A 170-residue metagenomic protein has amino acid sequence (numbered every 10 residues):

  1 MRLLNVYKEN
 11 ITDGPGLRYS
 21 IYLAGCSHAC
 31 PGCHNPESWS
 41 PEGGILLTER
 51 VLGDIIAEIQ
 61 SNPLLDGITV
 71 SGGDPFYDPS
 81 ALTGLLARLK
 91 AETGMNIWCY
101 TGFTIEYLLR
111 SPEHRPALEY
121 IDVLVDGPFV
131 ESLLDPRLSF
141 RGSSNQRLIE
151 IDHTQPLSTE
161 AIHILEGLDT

Functional and structural regions predicted by a protein language model:
M1-Y22, N35-P41, I162-G167: N-terminal [4Fe-4S]-dependent radical SAM core
R2-L4, L17, N35-A117: Conserved Radical SAM active-site core
D13, E106-Y107, L133: Generic structural signal for helix capping and beta-alpha/helix-loop junctions
G25-A29: Short pre-active-site segment immediately N-terminal to redox-active cysteine/selenocysteine motifs in thiol-based
Q60-V70, N96, V125-E131, Q155-T170: Conserved C-terminal portion of the radical SAM core fold that forms the substrate/S-adenosylmethionine-binding
D78-A87, L134-T170: P-loop/Walker A phosphate-binding loop and immediately adjacent motor/lid segment at beta-alpha junctions
D122: Receiver (REC) domain switch/active-site residues of two-component response regulators
